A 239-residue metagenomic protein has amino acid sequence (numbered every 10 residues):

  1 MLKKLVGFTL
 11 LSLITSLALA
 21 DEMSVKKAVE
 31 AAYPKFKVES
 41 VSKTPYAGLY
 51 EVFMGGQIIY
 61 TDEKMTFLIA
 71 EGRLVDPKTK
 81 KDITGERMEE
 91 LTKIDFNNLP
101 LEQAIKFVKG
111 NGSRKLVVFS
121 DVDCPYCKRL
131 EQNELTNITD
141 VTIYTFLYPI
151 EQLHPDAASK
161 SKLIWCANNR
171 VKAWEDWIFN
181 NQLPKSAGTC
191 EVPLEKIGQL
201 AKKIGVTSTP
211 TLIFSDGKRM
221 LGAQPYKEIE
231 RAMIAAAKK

Functional and structural regions predicted by a protein language model:
L2-L5, L17-S159, D176-N180, S186-T209 (+1 more regions): Extracytoplasmic thiol/disulfide redox context detector
L5-L13: Sec-dependent signal peptide hydrophobic core
T9, L153, K218: Generic anion/oxyanion-binding catalytic loop in active/binding sites
L13, K27, N168-V171: Generic detection of intrinsically disordered/low-complexity segments and helix-coil linkers/edges
G55, S215-D216: Short strand-coil-strand connectors
K160-W174: Acidic, Ser/Thr-rich peripheral helices and adjacent loops at domain boundaries
L221-G222: Short, exposed beta-strand-loop hairpins at the edges of beta-sheets in extracellular/periplasmic proteins
